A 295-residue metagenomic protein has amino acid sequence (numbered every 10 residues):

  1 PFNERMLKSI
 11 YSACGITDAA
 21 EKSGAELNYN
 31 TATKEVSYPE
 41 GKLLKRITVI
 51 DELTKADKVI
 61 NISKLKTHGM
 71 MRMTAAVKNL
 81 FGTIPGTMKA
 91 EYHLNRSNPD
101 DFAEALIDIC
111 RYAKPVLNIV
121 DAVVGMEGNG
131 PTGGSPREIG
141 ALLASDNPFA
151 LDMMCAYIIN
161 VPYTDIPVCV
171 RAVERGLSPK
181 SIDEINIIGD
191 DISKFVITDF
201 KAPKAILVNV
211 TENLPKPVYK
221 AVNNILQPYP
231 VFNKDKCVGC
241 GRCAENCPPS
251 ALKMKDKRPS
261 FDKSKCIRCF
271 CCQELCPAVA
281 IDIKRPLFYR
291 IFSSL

Functional and structural regions predicted by a protein language model:
P1-V238, A244-R258, K263, Q273 (+1 more regions): N-terminal and secondary-structure boundary signal
I267-R268: Extended, alpha-helix-rich binding/interface surfaces that flank or overlap catalytic cores and mediate recognition
